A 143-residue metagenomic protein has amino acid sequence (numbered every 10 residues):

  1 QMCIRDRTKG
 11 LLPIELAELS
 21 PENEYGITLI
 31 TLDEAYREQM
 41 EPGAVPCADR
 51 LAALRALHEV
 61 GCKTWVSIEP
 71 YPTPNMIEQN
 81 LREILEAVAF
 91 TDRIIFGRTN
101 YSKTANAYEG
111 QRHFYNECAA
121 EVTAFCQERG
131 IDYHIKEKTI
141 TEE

Functional and structural regions predicted by a protein language model:
Q1-E121: Conserved AdoMet/S-adenosylmethionine-binding subsite of the radical SAM
G10, P70-P72, E128-E143: Acidic carboxylate-rich catalytic motifs and surrounding loops in phosphoryl-/glycosyl-chemistry enzymes
